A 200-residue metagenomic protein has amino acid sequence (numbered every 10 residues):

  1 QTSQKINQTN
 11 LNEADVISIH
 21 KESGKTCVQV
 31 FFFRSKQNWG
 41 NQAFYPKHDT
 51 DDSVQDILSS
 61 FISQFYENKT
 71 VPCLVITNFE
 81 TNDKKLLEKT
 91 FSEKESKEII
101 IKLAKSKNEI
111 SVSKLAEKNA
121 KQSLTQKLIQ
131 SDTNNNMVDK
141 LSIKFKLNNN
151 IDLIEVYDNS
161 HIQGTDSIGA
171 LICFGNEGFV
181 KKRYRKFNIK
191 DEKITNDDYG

Functional and structural regions predicted by a protein language model:
T2-G200: Conserved catalytic/ligand-binding micro-motifs in nucleotide and anionic cofactor chemistry
